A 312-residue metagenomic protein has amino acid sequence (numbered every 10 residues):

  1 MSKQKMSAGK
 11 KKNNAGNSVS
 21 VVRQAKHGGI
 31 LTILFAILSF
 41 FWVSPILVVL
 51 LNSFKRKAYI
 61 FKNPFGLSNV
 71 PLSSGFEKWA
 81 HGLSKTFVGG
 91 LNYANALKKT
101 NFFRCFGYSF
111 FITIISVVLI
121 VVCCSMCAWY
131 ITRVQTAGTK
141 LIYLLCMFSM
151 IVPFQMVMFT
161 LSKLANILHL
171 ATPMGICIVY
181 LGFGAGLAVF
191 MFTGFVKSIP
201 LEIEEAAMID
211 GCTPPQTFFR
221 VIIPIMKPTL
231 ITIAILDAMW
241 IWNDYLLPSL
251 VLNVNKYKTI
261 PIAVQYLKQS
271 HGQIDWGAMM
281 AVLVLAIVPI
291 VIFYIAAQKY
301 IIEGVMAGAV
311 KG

Functional and structural regions predicted by a protein language model:
M1-R23: Short, Lys/Arg-rich, polar N-terminal cytosolic tail immediately upstream of the first transmembrane signal-anchor
V19-G312: A structural signal for multi-pass alpha-helical bundles of membrane permease subunits that mediate small-molecule
